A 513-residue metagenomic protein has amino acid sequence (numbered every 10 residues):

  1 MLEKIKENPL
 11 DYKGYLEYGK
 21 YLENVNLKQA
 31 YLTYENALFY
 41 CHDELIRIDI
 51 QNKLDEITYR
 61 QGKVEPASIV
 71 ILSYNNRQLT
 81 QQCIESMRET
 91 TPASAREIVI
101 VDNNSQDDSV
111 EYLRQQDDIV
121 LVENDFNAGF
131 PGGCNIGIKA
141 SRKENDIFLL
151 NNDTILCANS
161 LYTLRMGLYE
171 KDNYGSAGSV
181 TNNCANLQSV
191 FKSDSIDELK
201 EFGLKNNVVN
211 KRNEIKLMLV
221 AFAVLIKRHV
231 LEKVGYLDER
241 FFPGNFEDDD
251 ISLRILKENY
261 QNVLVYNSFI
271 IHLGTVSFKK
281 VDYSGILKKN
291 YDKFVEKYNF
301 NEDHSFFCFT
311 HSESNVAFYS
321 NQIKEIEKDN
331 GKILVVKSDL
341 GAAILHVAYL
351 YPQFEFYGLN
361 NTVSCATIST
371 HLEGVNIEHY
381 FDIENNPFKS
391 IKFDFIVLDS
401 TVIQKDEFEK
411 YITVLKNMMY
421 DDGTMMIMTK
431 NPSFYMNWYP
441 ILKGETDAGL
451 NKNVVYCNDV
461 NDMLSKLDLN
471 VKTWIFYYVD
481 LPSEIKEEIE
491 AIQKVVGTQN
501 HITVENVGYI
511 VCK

Functional and structural regions predicted by a protein language model:
E85-A95: Short, acidic, metal-binding catalytic loop of nucleotide-sugar glycosyltransferases
D102-E111, F126: A conserved acidic beta->alpha catalytic loop
E123-R142: Glycine-rich, basic loop-to-helix element that forms the pyrophosphate-binding segment of sugar-nucleotide handling
E144-I155: Short beta-strand-to-loop acidic/aromatic patch adjacent to the donor-nucleotide binding site
A158-S193: Conserved donor NDP-sugar-binding/catalytic core segment of glycosyltransferases
N183, L204-H229, G244: A recurrent flexible, glycine/aromatic-enriched loop bordering the glycosyltransferase active site that acts as
E239-R240, S252-I271: Catalytic donor-sugar/metal-binding loop of nucleotide-sugar-dependent glycosyltransferases
D406-V414, T424-C512: S-adenosyl-L-methionine-dependent methyltransferase catalytic module, highlighting the catalytic core
